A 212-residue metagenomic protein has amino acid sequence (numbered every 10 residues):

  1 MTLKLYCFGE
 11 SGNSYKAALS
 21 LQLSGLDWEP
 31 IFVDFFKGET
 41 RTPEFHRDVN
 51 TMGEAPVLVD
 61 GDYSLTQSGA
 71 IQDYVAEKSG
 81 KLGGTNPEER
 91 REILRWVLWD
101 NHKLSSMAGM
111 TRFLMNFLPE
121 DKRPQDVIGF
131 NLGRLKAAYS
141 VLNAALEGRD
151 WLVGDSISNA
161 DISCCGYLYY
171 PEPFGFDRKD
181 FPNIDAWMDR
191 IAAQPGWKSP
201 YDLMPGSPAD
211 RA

Functional and structural regions predicted by a protein language model:
M1-G129, N143: GST-like domain detector, emphasizing the conserved glutathione-binding G-site in the N-terminal thioredoxin-like
Y15, G38, M188, P208-A209: Generic structural signal for helix capping and beta-alpha/helix-loop junctions
P30, G84-T85, D155, D180 (+1 more regions): A generic structural-conservation signal
F35-F36, A160, P205-G206: Conserved beta-strand edge residues that scaffold enzyme active sites
A76, Y167-L168, Y201: Active-site-flanking alpha-helical
E88, W96-P195: GST-like fold's C-terminal all-alpha helical module
W197-A212: Terminal-tail/helix-coil boundary detector
